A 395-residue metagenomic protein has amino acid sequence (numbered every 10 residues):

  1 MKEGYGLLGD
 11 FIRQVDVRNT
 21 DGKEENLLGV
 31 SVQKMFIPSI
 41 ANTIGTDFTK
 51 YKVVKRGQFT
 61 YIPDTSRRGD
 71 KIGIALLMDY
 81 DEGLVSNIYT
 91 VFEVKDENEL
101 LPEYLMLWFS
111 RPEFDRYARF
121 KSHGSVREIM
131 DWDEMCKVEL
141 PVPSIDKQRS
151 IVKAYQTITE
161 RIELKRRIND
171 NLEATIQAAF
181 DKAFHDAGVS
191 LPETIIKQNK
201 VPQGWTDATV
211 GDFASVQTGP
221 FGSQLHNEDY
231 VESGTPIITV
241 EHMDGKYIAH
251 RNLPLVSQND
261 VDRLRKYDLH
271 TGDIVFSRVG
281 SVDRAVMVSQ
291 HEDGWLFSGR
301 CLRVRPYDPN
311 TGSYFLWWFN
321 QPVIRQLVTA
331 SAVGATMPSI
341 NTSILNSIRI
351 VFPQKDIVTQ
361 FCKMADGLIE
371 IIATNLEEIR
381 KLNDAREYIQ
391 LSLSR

Functional and structural regions predicted by a protein language model:
M1-N19, P141-F221, S347, V351 (+2 more regions): Non-catalytic DNA-recognition/assembly elements of restriction-modification systems
G4-Y61, A208-N227, E241-T271, H291: Sequence-specific dsDNA recognition surfaces
D21-L28, R119-S122, L191-I195, S223-Y230 (+2 more regions): Short coil/turn segments at secondary-structure boundaries
R56, T60-S110, T239-V240, N259-N320 (+1 more regions): A short beta-sheet element
K71-I72, P220-L225, T336: A short, acidic/glycine-rich surface segment
G83, Y230-E232: Extracellular/periplasmic catalytic domains that process cell-envelope and extracellular macromolecules
G83-I88, H123-V152, G294-L302, V333-T359: A short glycine-rich beta-alpha junction/loop motif
P102-D133, T311-I344: Short, positively charged
